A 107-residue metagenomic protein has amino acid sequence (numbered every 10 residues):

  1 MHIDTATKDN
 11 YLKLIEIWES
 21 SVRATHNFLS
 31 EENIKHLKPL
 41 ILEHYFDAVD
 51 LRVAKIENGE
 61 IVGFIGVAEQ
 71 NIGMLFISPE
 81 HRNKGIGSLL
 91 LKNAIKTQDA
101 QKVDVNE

Functional and structural regions predicted by a protein language model:
M1-D9: Conserved N-terminal entry element of GNAT/NAT acetyltransferase domains
Y11, E16-L42: Conserved GNAT-fold acetyl-CoA-binding loop/helix
L42-V53, N71: A short helix-loop-beta-strand connector motif used in the catalytic cores of GNAT acetyltransferases and, in some
D50-G63: Conserved beta-hairpin
A68, I72-R82, V105-N106: A short, internal acetyl-CoA/4′-phosphopantetheine-binding micro-motif in the GNAT/acyltransferase core
N83-K96: Conserved acetyl-CoA-binding loop-helix of GNAT-fold acetyltransferases
K96-E107: Conserved GNAT acetyl-CoA-binding A-motif
